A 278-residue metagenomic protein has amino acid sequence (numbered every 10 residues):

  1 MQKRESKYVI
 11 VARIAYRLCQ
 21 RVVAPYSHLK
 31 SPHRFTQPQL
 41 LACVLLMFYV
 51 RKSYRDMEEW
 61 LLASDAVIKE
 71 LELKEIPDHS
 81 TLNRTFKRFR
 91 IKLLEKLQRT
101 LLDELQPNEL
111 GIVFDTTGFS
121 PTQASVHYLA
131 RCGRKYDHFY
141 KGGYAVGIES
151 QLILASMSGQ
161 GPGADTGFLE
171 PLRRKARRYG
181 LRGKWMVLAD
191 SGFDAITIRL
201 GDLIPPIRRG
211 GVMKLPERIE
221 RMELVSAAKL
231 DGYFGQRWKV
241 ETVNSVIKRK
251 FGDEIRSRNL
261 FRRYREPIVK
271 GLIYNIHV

Functional and structural regions predicted by a protein language model:
Q2-Y49: Basic, short loop/linker segments at the boundary and entry of helix-turn-helix/winged-helix-like folds
Y26-L29, A130-R131, L224-Q236, R249-P267: Short, solvent-exposed helix-loop connector elements
P32-H33, Y49, N83-R199, R208 (+1 more regions): Polybasic low-complexity intrinsically disordered regions
P32-L97: Short, positively charged, Gly/Tyr-enriched micro-motifs that form contact patches at catalytic or ligand/partner
T36-A42, F168, K239, V243 (+1 more regions): Catalytic-loop motifs flanking and including active-site residues across diverse enzymes
L40-V50, P267-V278: Short, hydrophobic/amphipathic alpha-helical patches that form generic packing surfaces within helical domains
V50-D56, F251-I255, I276-V278: Short helix-capping/linker segments at secondary-structure and domain boundaries
M186, S191-R249, D253: Helix-centered, glycine/charged polyanion-binding patches within enzymatic domains that contact phosphate-containing
